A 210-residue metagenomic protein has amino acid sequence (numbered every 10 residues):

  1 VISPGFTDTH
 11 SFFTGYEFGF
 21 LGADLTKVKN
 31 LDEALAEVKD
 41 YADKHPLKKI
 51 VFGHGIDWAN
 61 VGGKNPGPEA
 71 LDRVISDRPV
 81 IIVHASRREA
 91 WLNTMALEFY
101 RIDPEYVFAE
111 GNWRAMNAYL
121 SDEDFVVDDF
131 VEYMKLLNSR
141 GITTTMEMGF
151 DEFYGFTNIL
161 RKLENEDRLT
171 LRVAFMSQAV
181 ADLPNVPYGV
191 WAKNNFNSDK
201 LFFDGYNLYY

Functional and structural regions predicted by a protein language model:
V1-Y188, D204-L208: Divalent metal-binding segments
A192: Carbohydrate-active enzyme catalytic cores, enriched for enzymes that act on polyanionic acidic polysaccharides
N195-N197: Structural alpha-helical segments in enzyme catalytic/regulatory domains
K200-L201: Short, conserved active-site loop motifs that form the nucleotide-linked donor/cofactor pocket
